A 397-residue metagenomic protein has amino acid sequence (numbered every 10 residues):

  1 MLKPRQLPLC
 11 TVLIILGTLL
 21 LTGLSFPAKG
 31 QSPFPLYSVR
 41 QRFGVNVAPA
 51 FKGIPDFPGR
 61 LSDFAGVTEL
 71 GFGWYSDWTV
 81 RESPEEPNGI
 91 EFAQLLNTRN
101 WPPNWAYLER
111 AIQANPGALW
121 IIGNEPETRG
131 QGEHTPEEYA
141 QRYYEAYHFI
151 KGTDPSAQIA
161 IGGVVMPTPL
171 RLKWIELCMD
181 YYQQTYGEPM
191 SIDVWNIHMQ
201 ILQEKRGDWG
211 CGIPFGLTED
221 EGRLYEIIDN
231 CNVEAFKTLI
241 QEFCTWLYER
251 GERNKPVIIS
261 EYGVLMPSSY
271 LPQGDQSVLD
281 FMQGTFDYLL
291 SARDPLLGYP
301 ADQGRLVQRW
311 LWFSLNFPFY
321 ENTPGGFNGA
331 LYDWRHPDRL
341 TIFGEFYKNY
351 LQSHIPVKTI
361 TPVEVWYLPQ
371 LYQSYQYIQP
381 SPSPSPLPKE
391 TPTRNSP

Functional and structural regions predicted by a protein language model:
T11-G23: Bacterial N-terminal signal peptides
L20, F26-L36, V357-P397: Ser/Thr-rich, Proline-interspersed low-complexity disordered segments
Q31-R81, E91: Boundary/entry segment of secreted carbohydrate-active catalytic domains
Y75, E125, A146, W195 (+1 more regions): Conserved, mostly hydrophobic/aromatic
E85-Y182, G187-P189, L202, I259: Substrate-binding cleft of extracellular glycoside hydrolase catalytic domains
G89-T98, Y270, S291-Y367, T393: Aromatic-rich peripheral "rim/lid" segments of glycoside hydrolase catalytic domains that contact and position glycan
Q94-L96, A118, N124, I175-E234 (+4 more regions): Aromatic- and acid-rich polysaccharide-binding/catalytic face of secreted or lumenal carbohydrate-active enzymes
K151-E176, F236-L239, W246-L265, D294-F317: Aromatic-lined carbohydrate-recognition surfaces of secreted/lumenal glycan-active proteins
